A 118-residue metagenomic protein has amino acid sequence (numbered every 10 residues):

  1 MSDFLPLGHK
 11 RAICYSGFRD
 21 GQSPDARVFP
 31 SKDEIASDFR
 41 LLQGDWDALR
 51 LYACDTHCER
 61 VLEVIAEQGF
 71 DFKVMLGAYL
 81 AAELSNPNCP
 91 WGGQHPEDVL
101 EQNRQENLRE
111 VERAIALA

Functional and structural regions predicted by a protein language model:
M1-S37, L41: Boundary/entry segment of secreted carbohydrate-active catalytic domains
H9-Y15, D47-L51, F72-A78: Hydrophobic faces of well-ordered beta-strands that scaffold small-molecule active sites in alpha/beta enzyme cores
F18-D20, D55-C58, L80-L84: Solvent-exposed loop/turn segments at secondary-structure junctions within structured extracellular/periplasmic domains
R19-D20, L42-G44, Q94-V99: A generic short-segment signal for beta-strand/edge and adjacent turn/coil regions
F29, D33, Y52-D55, E101 (+1 more regions): Soluble non-cytosolic domains of exported or imported proteins
D33-H57: Catalytic domains of carbohydrate-active enzymes, especially glycoside hydrolases
E63-A118: Substrate-binding cleft of extracellular glycoside hydrolase catalytic domains
